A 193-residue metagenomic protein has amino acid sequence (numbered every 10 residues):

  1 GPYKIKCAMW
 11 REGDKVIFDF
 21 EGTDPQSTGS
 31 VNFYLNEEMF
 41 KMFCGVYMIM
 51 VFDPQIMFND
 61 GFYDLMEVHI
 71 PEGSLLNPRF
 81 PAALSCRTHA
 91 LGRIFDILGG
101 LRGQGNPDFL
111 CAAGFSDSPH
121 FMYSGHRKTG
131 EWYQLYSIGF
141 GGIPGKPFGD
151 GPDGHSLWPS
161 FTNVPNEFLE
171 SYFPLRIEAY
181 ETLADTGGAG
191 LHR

Functional and structural regions predicted by a protein language model:
G1-R193: Glycine/proline-enriched, intrinsically flexible loops and inter-domain linkers
